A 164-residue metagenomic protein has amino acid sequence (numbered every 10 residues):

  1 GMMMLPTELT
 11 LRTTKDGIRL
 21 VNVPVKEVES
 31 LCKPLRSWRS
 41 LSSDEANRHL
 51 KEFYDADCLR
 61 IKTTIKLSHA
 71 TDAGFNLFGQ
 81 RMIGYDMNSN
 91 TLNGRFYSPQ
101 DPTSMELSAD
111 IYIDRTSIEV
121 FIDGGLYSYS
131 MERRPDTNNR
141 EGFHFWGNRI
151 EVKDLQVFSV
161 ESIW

Functional and structural regions predicted by a protein language model:
G1-W164: Beta-rich accessory regions
